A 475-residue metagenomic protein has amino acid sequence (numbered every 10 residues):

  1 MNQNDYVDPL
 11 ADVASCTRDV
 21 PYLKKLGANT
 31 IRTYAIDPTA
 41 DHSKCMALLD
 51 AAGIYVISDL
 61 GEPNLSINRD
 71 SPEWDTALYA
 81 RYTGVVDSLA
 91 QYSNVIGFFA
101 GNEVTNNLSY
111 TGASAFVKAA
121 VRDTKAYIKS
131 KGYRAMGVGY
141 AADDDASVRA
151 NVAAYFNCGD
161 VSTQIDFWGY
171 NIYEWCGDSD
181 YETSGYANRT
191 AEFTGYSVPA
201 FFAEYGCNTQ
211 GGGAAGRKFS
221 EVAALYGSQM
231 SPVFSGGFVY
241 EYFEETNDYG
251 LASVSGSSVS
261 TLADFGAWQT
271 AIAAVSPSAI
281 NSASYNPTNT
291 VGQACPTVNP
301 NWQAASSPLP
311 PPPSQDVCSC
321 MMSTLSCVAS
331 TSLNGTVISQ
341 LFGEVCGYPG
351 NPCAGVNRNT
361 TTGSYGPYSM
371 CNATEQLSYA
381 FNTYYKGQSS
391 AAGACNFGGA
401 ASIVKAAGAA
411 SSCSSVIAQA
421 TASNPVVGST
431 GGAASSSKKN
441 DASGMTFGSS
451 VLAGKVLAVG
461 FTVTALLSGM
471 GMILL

Functional and structural regions predicted by a protein language model:
M1-A52, V86: Active-site-adjacent substrate/metal-binding segments within catalytic domains of carbohydrate-active enzymes
V20-K25, H42-I57, V85-N94, F156-T163 (+2 more regions): Acidic (Asp/Glu)-rich catalytic clusters
I31-T33, V56-L60, I96-A100, V138-Y140 (+3 more regions): Hydrophobic faces of well-ordered beta-strands that scaffold small-molecule active sites in alpha/beta enzyme cores
T83-G112, G139: Active-site groove signature of glycoside hydrolases
G112-P232, T261-D264, S282-A304: Noncatalytic carbohydrate-binding groove/subsite architecture in carbohydrate-active enzymes
R217-T288, Q376-F381: Substrate-binding cleft of secreted/luminal carbohydrate-active enzymes
L309-S443: Secreted/extracellular ectodomain signature
K438-L475: Cleavable C-terminal sorting propeptides in eukaryotic secreted/cell-surface proteins
